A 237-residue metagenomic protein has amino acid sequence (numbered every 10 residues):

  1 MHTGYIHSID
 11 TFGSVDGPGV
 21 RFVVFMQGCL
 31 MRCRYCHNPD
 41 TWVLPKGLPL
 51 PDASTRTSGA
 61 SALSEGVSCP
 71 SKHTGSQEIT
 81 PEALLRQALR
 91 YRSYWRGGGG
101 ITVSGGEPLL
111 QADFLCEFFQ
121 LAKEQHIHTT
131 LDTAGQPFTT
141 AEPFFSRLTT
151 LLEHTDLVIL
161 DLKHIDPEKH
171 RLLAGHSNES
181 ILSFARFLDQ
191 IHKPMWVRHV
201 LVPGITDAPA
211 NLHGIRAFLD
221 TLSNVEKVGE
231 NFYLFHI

Functional and structural regions predicted by a protein language model:
M1-E78, R90-G97: N-terminal [4Fe-4S]-dependent radical SAM core
L85-G100, G105, L109-Y233: Conserved AdoMet/S-adenosylmethionine-binding subsite of the radical SAM
